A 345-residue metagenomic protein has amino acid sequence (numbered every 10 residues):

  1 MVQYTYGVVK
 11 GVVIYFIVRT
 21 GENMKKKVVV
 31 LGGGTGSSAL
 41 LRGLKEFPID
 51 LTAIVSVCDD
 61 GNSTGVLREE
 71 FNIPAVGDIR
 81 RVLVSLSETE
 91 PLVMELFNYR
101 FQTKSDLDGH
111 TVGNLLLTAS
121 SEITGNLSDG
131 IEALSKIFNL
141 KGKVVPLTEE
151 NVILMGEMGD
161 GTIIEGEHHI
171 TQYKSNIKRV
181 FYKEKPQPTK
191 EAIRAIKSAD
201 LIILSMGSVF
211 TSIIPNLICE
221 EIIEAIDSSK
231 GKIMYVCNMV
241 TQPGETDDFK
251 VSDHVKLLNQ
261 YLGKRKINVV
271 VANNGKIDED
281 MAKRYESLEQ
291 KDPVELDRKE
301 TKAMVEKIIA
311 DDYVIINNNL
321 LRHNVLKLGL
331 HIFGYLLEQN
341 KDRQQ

Functional and structural regions predicted by a protein language model:
V8-N23: Short, Lys/Arg-enriched N-terminal segments with co-localized hydrophobic residues within the first ~10-30 amino acids
K25-V28: Extreme N-terminal starter segment of soluble prokaryotic enzymes
G36-L41, M206, T211-I218: Short glycine/serine/threonine-rich phosphate/pyrophosphate-binding segments that cradle anionic phosphate groups
I49, S229-I233, E306: A short helix->loop->beta-strand "cap" motif at the edges of active sites that frequently abuts
C58-K174, H331: Electropositive, gly/pro-rich neighborhoods at or near active sites that engage anionic ligands
E150-F210: Active-site gating loop/helix substructures
N216-I223, F249-H254: Charged helix-capping and loop-helix junction motifs
V251-Q345: C-terminal functional extensions of proteins
